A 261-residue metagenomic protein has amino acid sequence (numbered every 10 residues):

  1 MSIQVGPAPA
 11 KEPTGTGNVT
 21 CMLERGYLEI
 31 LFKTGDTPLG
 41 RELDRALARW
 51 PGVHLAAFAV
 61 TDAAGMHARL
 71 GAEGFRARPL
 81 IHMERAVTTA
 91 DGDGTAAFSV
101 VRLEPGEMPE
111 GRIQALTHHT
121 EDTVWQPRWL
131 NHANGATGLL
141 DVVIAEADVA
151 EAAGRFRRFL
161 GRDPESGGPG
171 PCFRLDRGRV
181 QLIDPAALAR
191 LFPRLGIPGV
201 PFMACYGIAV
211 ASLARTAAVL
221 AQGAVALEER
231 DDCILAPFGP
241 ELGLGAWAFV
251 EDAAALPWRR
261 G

Functional and structural regions predicted by a protein language model:
M1, L70, A152-F159, L220: Conserved active-site tyrosine of GNAT-family acetyltransferases
S2-R49: Glycine/small-residue-rich interface belts in oligomeric ring/scaffold proteins and their assembly partners
P7, P38-E42, V124-P127, A189-P193: A short, acidic/glycine-rich surface segment
G17-T20, E24, E42-L70, L116 (+2 more regions): Vicinal oxygen chelate
V19-T20, E29, A64-A136, E165-S166 (+3 more regions): Vicinal oxygen chelate
V124-W125, A150-A153: Short acidic/glycine-rich loop or secondary-structure boundary segments that cap or lie
L160, P164: Compact nucleic-acid interaction/catalytic patches
